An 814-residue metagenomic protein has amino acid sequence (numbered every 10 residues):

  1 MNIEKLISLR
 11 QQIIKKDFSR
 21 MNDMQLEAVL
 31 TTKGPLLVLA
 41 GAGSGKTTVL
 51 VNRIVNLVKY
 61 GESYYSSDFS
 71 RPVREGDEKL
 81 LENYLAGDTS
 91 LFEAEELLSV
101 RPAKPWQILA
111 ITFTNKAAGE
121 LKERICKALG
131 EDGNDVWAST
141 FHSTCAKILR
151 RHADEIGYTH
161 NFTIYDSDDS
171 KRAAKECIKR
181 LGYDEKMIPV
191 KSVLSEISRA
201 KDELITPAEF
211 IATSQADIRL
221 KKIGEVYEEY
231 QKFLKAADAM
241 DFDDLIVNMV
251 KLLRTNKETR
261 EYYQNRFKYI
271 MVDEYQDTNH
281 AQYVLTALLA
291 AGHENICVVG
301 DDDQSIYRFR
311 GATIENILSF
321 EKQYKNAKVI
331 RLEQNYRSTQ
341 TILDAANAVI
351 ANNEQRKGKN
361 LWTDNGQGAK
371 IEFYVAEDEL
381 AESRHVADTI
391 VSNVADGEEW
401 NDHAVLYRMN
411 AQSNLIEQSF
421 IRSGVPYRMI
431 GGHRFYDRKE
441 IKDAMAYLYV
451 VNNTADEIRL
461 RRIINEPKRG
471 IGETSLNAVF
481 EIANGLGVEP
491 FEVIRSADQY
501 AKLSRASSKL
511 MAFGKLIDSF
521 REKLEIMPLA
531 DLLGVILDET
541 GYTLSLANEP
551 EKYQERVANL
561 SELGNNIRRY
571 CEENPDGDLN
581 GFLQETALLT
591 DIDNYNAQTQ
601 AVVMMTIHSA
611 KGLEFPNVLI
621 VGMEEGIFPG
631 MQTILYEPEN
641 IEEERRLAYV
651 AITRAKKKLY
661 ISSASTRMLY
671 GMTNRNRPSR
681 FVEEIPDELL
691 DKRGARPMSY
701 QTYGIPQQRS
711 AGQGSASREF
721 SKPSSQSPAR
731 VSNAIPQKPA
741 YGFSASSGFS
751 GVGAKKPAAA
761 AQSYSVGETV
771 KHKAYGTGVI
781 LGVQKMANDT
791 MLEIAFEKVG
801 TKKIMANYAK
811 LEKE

Functional and structural regions predicted by a protein language model:
M1-H160, I164, A237, E261 (+2 more regions): P-loop NTPase Walker
R20, N52, N83-A94, F141-C145 (+4 more regions): Conserved helicase/translocase P-loop NTPase motor core
A28, T32, G133-V136, A153-D244 (+4 more regions): ATP-hydrolysis module of ASCE/P-loop NTPase motor domains, specifically the Walker B Asp-Glu catalytic pair
A42, F267-T278, Q282, D302-D303 (+3 more regions): Conserved Walker B
S44, Q276-Q355, K359-D364, E481 (+2 more regions): Conserved helicase motor core of SF1/SF2 NTP-dependent helicases
S44-L50, Y65, V73, K79-E82 (+8 more regions): Helicase P-loop NTPase motor core
A212-A216, E399, S413-V425, R438 (+2 more regions): Conserved helicase C-terminal RecA-like lobe
M623-G800, Y808-K813: C-terminal accessory regions
